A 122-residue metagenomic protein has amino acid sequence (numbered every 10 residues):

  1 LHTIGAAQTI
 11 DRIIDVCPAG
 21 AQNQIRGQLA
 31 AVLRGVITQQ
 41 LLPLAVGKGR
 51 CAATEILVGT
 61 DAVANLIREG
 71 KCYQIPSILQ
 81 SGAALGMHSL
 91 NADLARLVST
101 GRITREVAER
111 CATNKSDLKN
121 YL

Functional and structural regions predicted by a protein language model:
L1-L122: Short, flexible helix-loop junctions that flank or precede catalytic/ligand sites
